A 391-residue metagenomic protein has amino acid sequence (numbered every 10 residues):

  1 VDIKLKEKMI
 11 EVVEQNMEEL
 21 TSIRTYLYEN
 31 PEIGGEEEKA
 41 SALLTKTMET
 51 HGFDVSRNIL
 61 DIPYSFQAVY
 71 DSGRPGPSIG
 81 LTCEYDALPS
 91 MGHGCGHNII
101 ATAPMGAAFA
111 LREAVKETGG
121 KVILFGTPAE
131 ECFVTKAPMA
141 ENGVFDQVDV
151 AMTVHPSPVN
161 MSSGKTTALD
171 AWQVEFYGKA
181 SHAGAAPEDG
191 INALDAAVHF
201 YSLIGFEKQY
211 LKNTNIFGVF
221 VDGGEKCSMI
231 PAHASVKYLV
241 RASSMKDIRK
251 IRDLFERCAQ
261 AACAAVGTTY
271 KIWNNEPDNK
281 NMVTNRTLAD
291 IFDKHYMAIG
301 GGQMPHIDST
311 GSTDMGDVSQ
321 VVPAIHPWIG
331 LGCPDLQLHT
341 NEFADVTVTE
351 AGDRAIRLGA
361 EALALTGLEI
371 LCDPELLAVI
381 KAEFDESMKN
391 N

Functional and structural regions predicted by a protein language model:
D2-K121: Acidic/His- and Gly-rich active-site-bordering loop/insert found across diverse amide/peptide-bond hydrolases
I3, E7-I10, E14-T21, G34 (+15 more regions): Electropositive phosphate-/nucleotide-binding environments in soluble metabolic enzymes
I3-K4, S22-Y26, Y85-P89, F176-G184 (+3 more regions): A short small-residue
S56-I59, L124-G126, M152-V154, P327-I329: General beta-strand structural signal in soluble alpha/beta enzymes
Y64-Y70, D86-G94, N98-I99, M105 (+4 more regions): Histidine/acidic-residue-rich, glycine-tolerant segments that coordinate divalent metal ions
G80-T82, Y177, H326-L331: Non-cysteine beta-strand/loop elements that form the S-adenosyl-L-methionine
V198-N391: Metal-dependent amide/peptide-bond hydrolase catalytic core, centered on the "pita-bread" metallohydrolase fold
